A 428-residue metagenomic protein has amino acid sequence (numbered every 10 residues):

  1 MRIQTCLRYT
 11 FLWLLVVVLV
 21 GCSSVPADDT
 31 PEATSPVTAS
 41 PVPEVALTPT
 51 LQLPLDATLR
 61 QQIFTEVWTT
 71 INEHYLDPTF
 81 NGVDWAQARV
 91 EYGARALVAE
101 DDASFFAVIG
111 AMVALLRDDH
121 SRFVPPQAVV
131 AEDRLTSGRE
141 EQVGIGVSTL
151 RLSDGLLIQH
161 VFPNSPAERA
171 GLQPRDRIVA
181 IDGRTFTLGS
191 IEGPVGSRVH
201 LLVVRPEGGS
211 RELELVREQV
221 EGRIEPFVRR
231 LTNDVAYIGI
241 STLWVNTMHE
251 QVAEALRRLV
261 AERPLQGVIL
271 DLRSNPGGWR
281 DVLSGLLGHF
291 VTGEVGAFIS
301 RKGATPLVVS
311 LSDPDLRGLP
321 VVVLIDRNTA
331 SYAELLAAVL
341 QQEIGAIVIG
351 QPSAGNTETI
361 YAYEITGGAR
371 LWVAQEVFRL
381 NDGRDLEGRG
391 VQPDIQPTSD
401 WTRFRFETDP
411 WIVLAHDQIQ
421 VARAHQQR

Functional and structural regions predicted by a protein language model:
R2-F11: Bacterial N-terminal signal peptides that target proteins for export
I3, G21-G267, S274, R423-R428: Flexible, low-complexity junctional segments that flank or bridge functional domains
T10-G21: Bacterial N-terminal signal peptides
T185, G189-T366: Cleft-lining beta-strand/loop regions that shape enzyme active-site pockets
I365-A369, V373-A374, F378, Q427: C-terminal "exit" segments of structured domains
E387: Acidic-aromatic/histidine active-site loop/patch
D400-R428: Low-complexity, Gly/Ser/Thr/Pro-rich intrinsically disordered linker/tail segments
